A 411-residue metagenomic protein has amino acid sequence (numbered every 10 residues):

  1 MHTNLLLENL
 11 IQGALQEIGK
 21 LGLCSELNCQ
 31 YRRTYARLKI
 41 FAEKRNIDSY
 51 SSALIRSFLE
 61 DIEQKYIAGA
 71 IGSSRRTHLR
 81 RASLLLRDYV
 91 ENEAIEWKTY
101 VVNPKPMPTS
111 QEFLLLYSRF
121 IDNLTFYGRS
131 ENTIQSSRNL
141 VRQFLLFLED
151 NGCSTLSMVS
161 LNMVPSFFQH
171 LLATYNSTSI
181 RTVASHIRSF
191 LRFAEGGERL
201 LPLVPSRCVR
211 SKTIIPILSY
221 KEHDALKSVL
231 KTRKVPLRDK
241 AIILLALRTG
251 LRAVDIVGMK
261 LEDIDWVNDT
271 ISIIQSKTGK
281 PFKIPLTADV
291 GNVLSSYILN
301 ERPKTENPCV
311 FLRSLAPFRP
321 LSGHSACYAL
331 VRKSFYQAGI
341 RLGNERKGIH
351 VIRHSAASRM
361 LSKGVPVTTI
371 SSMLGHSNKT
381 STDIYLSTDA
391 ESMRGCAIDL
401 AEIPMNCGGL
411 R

Functional and structural regions predicted by a protein language model:
I11-E26, R32-M107, S118-I214, V229: N-terminal core-binding DNA-recognition domain of tyrosine recombinases/integrases
I217, Q275, L374-D399: Catalytic-site neighborhood detector that most strongly recognizes the C-terminal catalytic loop/helix of tyrosine
D224-A253: Basic, Lys/Arg- and aromatic-enriched nucleic-acid-binding interface segment
T249, G258-N292: Conserved tyrosine-mediated DNA breakage-rejoining catalytic core shared by Y-recombinases
I264-W266, Y336, N344-E345, V365-I384 (+1 more regions): Short, polar N-cap/turn motifs at the start of nucleic acid-interacting alpha helices
T278-S295, P308-R332: C-terminal catalytic core of Y-nucleophile DNA break-rejoin enzymes
I284, A329-S372: Short, basic (Lys/Arg/His-rich) helix/loop patches that form interaction surfaces in the mid-to-C-terminal regions
A401-R411: C-terminal secondary-structure termini that scaffold catalytic or DNA-interacting sites
